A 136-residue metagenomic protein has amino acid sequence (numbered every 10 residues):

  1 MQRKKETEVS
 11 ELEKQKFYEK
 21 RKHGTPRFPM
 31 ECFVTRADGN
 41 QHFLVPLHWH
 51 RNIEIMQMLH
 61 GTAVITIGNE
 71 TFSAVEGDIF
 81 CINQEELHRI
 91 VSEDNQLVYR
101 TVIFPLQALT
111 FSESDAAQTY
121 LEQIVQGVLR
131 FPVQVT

Functional and structural regions predicted by a protein language model:
Q2-E31, L87-T136: A hydrophobic/aromatic-rich effector-binding and dimerization subdomain of bacterial HTH-type transcriptional regulators
T25-R27, H48-H50, T66, A74 (+1 more regions): A generic fold-level signal
C32-H50: Conserved short histidine dyad/triad with adjacent acidic residue
L47-I65: Short, conserved beta-strand element in jelly-roll/cupin
R51, Q84-E86: Short beta-strand or tight-loop elements that sit immediately N-terminal to catalytic metal-binding acidic residues
T62-V64, T71, L87: Structural motif
N69-Q84: Short acidic-glycine-tyrosine-enriched beta hairpin
